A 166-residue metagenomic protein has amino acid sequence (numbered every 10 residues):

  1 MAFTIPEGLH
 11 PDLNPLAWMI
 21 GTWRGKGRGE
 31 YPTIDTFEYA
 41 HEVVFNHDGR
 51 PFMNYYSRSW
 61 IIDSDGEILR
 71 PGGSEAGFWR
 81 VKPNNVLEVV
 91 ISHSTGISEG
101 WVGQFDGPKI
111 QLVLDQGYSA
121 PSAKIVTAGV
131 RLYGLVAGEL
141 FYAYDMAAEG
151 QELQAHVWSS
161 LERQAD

Functional and structural regions predicted by a protein language model:
M1-F52, W60-I68, A137, A148-D166: Amphipathic/hydrophobic helical signal segments and adjacent flexible N-terminal regions that mediate secretion
G25, M53-S57, L87-I91, I110-L114 (+1 more regions): Short hydrophobic/aromatic-rich beta-strand segments that constitute the beta-sheet cores of beta-sandwich/beta-barrel
F37-Y39, G73, I97, I125-T127 (+1 more regions): Residues that act as N-cap/strand-start positions at coil-to-secondary-structure junctions
A40-N46, E75-R80, G100-Q104, A128-G134 (+2 more regions): Hydrophobic/aromatic beta-strand elements that line small-molecule binding cavities or substrate pockets in beta-rich
R50, P83-V86, D106-P108, G138 (+1 more regions): Short strand-connecting beta-turns/loops that link adjacent beta-strands
I62-V102: Helix-adjacent hinge/juxtasegments
S94-T95, K109, Q116-S119, G138-L140 (+2 more regions): Short acidic/polar capping segments at secondary-structure boundaries
T95-S98, F105-V130: Acidic, glycine-rich flexible loop segments
